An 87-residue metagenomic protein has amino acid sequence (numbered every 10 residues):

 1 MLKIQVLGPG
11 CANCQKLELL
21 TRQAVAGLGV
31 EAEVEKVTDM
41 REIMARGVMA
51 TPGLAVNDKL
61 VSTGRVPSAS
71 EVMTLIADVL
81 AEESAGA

Functional and structural regions predicted by a protein language model:
M1-L20: Local sequence-structure signature of Cys/Sec-based thiol-disulfide redox active-site neighborhoods
M1-Q5, E31-M40, T74-A87: Terminal leader/tail segments of proteins
K16, D39-E42, E71: Residue-level recognition of oxygen-bearing side chains
K16-L19, M49, P67: Generic recognition of short, well-ordered alpha-helical segments
L20-E33: Conserved helix-turn-beta segment immediately C-terminal to the redox Cys motif in thioredoxin-like folds
A32-T63: Amphipathic, hydrophobic secondary-structure cores in small proteins
V56-E83: Non-catalytic, surface beta->alpha helical segment in thiol-disulfide oxidoreductase systems
